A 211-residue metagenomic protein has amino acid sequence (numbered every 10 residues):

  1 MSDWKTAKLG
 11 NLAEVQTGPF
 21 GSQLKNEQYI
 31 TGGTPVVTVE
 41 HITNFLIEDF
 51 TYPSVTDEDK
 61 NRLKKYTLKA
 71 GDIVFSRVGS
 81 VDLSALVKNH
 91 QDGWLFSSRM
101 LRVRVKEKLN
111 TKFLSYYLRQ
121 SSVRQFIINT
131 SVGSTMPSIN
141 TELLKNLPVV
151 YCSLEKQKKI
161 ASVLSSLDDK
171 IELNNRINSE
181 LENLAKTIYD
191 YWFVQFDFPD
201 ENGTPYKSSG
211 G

Functional and structural regions predicted by a protein language model:
M1-F20, N146-Q195, D200, S208-G211: Non-catalytic DNA-recognition/assembly elements of restriction-modification systems
S2, G93-L101, L109-K112, V132-A161: A short glycine-rich beta-alpha junction/loop motif
T6-E27, E40-A70, H90: Sequence-specific dsDNA recognition surfaces
K8, L12-V15, E27-Y29, E40-T43 (+4 more regions): Extended, charge-rich alpha-helical segments
G18, T38-V39, D57-R119: A short beta-sheet element
G33, T51, S97-R99: A generic structural signal for short beta-strands and their flanking turns/coil linkers
